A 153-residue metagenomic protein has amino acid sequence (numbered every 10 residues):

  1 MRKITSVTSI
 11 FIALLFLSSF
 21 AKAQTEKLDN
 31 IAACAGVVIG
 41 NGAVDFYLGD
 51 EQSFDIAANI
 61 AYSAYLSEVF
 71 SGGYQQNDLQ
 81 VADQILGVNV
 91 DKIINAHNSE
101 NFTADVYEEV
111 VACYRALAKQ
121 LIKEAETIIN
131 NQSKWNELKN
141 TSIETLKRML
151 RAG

Functional and structural regions predicted by a protein language model:
M1-T8: Bacterial N-terminal signal peptides that target proteins for export
T8-S18: Bacterial N-terminal signal peptides
L17-T25: Sec/Tat signal peptide C-region and signal peptidase I cleavage site
Q24-Q80: Short N-proximal segments of mature Sec-exported proteins
A64-G153: Compact alpha-helical subdomains of small soluble proteins
